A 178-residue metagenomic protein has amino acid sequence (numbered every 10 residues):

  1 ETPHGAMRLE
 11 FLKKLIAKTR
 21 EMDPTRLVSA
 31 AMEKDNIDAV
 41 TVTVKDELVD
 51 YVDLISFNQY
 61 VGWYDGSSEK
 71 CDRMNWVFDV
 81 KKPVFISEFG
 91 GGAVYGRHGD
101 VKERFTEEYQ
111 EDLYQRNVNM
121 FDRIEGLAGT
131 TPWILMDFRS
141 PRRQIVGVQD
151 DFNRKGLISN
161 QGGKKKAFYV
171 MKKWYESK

Functional and structural regions predicted by a protein language model:
E1: Electropositive, surface-exposed helix/loop patches at the edges of structured domains that serve as adaptable
H4, V42-T43: Switch/coupling sub-region of P-loop NTPases
A6-I37, D46-K178: Substrate-binding clefts and catalytic carboxylate motifs of secreted carbohydrate-active enzymes
